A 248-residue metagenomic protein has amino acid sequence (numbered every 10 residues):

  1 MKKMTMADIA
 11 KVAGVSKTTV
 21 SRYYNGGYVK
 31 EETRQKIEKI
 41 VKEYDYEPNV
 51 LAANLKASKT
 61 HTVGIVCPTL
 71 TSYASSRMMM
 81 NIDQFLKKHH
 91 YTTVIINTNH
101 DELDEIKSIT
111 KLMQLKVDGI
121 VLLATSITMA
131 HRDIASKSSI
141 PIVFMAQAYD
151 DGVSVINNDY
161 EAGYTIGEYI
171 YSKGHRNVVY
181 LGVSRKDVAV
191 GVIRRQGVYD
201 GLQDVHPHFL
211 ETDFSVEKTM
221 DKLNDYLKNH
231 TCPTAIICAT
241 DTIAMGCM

Functional and structural regions predicted by a protein language model:
M1-T60: N-terminal helix-turn-helix DNA-binding module of bacterial transcription factors
K2-M4, K42-M80, H89, N99-D101 (+1 more regions): N-terminal helix-turn-helix/winged-helix DNA-binding helices and compositionally similar short basic alpha-helical
K17-T19, L55-T71, Y169, N177-S184: Short beta-strand segments enriched in small/hydrophobic residues
N25-G27, T69-S72, N99, Y171 (+1 more regions): Short histidine/acidic/glycine/proline-rich micro-motifs that form metal- and phosphate-coordinating active-site loops
E43, Q84-H89, M113, K137-F144 (+1 more regions): Bacterial carbohydrate/catabolite-sensing allosteric modules
V66, V121, A235-I237: Structural motif
Q84-M129, D133: Central regulatory/effector-binding core of bacterial HTH transcription factors
